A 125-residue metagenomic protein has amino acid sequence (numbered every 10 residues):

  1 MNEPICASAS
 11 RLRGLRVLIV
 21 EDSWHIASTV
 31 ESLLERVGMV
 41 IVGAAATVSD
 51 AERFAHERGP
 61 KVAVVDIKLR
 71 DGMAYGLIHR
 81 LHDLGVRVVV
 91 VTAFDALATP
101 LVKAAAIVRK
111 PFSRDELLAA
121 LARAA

Functional and structural regions predicted by a protein language model:
M1-R16, S113-A125: Non-catalytic signal-transmission and effector/linker regions of two-component phosphorelay proteins
E21: Conserved acidic carboxylate
W24-G43: Two-component/phosphorelay signaling modules centered on CheY-like receiver
A44-V62: Acidic, metal-coordinating helix/loop segments flanking the phosphotransfer/catalytic sites of two-component signaling
D66: Active-site residues of response regulator receiver
D71-G76: Acidic catalytic/metal-coordinating carboxylates
V89-T92: Hydrophobic/aromatic residues positioned on beta-strands within the core alpha/beta folds
K110: A Lys-centered signature of the CheY-like receiver
